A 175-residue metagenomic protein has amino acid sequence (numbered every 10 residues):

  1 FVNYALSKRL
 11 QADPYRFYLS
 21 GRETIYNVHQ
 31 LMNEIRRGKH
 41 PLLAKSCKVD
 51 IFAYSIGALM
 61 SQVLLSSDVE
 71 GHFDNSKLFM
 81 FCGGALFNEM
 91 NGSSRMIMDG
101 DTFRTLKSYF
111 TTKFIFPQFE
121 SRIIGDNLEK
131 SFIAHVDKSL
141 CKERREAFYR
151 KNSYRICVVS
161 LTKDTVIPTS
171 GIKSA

Functional and structural regions predicted by a protein language model:
F1-L42: Alpha/beta-hydrolase active-site loop
G38-H40, L65-S66, K142-A147: Generic recognition of flexible, low-complexity loop/linker segments
K39, V63-I124: Hydrolase active-site cap/lid region
P41-C47, G71-N75, R150-S153: Short helix-terminating capping/connector loops at secondary-structure junctions
V49-I51, L78: Conserved alpha/beta-hydrolase fold motif
I51-S61: Gly/Ala-rich beta-loop-alpha elbow adjacent to hydrolase catalytic centers
S55, G84, T162: Residue-level signal for short, function-critical loop segments
M96-A175: Serine-hydrolase catalytic core
